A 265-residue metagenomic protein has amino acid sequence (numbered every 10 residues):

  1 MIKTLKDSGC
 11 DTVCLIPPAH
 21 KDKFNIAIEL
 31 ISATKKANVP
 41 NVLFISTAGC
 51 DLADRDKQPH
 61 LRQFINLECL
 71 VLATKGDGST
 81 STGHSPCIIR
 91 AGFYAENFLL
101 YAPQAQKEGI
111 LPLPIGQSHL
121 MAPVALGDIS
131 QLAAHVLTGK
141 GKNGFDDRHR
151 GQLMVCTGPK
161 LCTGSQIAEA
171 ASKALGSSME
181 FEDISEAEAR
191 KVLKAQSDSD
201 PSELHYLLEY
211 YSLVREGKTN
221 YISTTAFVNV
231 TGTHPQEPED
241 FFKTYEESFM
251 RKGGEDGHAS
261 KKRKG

Functional and structural regions predicted by a protein language model:
M1-D11: Conserved Rossmann-fold cofactor-binding substructure of NAD(P)-dependent oxidoreductases
I2, I28-I31, L126-A134, P238-K243: Short, amphipathic alpha-helical "lid/cap" segments that border enzyme active or binding sites
T4, I16-A19: Short, well-ordered coil/turn residues at beta-beta hairpins and beta-strand->alpha-helix junctions within
D11-I16, F44: Redox-cofactor binding/interface segments in oxidoreductases and associated redox assembly factors
A19-K21, A33-N41, A48-E180: Oxidoreductase cofactor-interface core, primarily capturing Rossmann-like NAD(P)-dependent enzymes
A133-L137, A171, Y211, F241-E246: Hydrophobic "lid"/C-terminal helical patch of Rossmann-like NAD(P)-dependent dehydrogenase/epimerase domains
A168-G217, E255-H258, K264-G265: Terminal hydrophobic/aromatic helix or amphipathic segment near a protein terminus
A226, H234-G265: Amphipathic terminal alpha-helices
